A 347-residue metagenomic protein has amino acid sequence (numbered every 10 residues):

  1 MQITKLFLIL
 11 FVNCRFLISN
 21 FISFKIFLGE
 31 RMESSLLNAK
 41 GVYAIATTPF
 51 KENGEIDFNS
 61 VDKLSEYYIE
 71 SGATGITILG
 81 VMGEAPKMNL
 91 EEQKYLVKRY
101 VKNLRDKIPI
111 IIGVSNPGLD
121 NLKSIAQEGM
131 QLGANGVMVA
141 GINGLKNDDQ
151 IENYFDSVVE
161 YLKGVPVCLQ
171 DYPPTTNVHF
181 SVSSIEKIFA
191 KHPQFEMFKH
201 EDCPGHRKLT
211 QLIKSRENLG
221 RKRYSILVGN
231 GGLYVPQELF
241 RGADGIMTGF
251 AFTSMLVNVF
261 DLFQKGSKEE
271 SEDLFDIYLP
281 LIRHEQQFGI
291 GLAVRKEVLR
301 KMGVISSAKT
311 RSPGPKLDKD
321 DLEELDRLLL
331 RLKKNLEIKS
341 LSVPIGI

Functional and structural regions predicted by a protein language model:
E33-H179: Active-site beta->alpha loop and helix N-cap motifs at the rims of alpha/beta catalytic domains
Y172-L279, E285-F288: Catalytic alpha/beta core domains of metabolic enzymes, predominantly
P236-I347: Structured C-terminal cap/extension of enzyme domains
